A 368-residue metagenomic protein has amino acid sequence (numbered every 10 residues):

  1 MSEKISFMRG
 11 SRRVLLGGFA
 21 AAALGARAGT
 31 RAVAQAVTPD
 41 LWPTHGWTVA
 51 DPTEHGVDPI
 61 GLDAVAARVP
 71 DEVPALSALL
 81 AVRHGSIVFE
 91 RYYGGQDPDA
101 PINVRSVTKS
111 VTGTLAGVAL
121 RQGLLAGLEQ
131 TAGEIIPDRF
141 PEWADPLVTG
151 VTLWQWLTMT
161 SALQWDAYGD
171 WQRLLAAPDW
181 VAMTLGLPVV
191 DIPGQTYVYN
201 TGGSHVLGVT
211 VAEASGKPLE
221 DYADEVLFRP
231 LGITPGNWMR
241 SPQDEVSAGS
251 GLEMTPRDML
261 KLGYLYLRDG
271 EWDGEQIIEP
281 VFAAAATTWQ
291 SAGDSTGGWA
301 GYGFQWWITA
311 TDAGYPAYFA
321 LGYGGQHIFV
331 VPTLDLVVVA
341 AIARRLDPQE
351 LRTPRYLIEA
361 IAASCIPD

Functional and structural regions predicted by a protein language model:
M1-G10, G17-L24, V33: N-terminal secretory signal peptides
A28-D51: C-terminal segment of N-terminal export signals and the immediately downstream linker at the start of the mature
G46, D51-L80: Beta-lactamase-like hydrolase cores
A66-Q96, I328-F329, D335-V339: A short, well-structured edge-of-sheet supersecondary motif
G85, I102-L128, W156, L207-V211 (+1 more regions): Active-site SXXK
N103, Q122-S161, G186, S215-S250 (+1 more regions): Active-site helix/loop module of the DD-peptidase/beta-lactamase fold, centered on the serine-lysine SxxK catalytic
G203-T210, S250-E271, Q326-I342: Active-site-proximal alpha-helical segments within enzyme catalytic domains
I233-P235, A283-V337: Active-site Gly/Thr loop motif
